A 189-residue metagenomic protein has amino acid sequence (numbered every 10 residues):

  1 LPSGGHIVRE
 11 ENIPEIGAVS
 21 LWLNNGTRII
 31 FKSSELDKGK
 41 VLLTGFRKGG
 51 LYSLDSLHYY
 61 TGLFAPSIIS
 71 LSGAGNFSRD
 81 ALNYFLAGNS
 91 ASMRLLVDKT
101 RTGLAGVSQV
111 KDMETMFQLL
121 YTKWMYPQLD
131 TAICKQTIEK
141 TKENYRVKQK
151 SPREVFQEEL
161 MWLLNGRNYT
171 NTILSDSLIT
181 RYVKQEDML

Functional and structural regions predicted by a protein language model:
L1-L21, W162-L189: Histidine-acidic residue clusters that define the catalytic metal-binding segment of zinc metallopeptidase domains
L1-S56: Proteolytic maturation boundary segments
I16, I29, N89-S90, D187: Short structured motifs
N25, A81, D187: Ca2+-coordinating acidic residues in Ca2+-binding motifs
D37-S70, A74-Y126, T137-R146, P152-Y182: M16 family metallopeptidases and their MPP-like homologs
D130-Q136: Conserved short beta-strand edge segments in small beta-sheet-based binding/regulatory domains
